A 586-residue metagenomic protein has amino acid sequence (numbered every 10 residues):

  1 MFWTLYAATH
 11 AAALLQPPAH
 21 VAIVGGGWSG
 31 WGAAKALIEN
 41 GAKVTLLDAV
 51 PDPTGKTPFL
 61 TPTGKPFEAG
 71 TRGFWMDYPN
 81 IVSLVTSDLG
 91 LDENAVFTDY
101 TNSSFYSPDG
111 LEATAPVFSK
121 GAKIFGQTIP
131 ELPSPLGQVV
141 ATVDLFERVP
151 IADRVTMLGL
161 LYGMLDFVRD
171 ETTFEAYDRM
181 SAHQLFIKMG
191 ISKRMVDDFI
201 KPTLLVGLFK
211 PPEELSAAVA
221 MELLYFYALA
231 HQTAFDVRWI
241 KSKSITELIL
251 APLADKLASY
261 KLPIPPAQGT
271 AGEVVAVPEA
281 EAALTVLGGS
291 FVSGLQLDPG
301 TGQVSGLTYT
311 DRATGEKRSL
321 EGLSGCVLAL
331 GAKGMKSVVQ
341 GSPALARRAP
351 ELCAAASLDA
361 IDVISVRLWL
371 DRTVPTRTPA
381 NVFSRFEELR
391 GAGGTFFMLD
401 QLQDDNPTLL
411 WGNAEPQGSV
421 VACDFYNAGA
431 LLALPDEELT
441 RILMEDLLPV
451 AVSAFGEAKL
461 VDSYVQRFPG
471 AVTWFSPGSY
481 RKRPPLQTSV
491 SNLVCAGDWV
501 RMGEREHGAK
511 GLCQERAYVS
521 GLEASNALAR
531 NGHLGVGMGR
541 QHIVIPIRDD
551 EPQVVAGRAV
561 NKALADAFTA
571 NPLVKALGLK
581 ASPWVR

Functional and structural regions predicted by a protein language model:
M1-L14: N-terminal chloroplast transit peptides
A19-L46: N-terminal Rossmann-like FAD-binding beta1-loop-alpha1 element of flavoenzymes
I38-T61: Glycine-rich FAD pyrophosphate-binding loop
N40, I240-K241, A251, G269 (+4 more regions): Mid-domain catalytic core of redox enzymes that form a hydrophobic substrate pocket/lid adjacent to a catalytic redox
K56, G64-F97: Conserved FAD-binding subdomain of flavin-dependent enzymes
T86, E93-A218, F235, R530 (+1 more regions): Mobile amphipathic helical/loop "lid" adjacent to a hydrophobic cofactor/ligand pocket
P116-G121, T310, W369-L370, P375-R586: Conserved flavin/dinucleotide-binding core of flavoenzymes
A152-L295, G302: Active-site/ligand-binding neighborhood in enzyme catalytic cores
